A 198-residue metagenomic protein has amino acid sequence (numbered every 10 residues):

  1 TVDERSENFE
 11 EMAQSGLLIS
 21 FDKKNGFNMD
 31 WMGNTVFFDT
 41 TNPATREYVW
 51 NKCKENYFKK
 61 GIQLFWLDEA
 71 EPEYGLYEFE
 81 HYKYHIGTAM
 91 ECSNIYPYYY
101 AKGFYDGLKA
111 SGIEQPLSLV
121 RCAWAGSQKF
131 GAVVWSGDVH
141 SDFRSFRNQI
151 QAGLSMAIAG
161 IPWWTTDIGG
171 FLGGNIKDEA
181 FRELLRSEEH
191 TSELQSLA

Functional and structural regions predicted by a protein language model:
T1-S192, S196: Catalytic-domain carbohydrate-binding cleft regions of carbohydrate-active enzymes
